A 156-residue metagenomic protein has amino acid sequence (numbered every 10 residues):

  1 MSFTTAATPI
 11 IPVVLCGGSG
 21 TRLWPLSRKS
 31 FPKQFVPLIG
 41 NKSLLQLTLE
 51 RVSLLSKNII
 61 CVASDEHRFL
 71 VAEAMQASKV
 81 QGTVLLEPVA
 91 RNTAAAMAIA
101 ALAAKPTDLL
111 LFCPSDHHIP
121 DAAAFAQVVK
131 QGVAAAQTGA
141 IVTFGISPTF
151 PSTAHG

Functional and structural regions predicted by a protein language model:
S2-V14, R22-P25, P32-P120, P148: Conserved N-terminal catalytic core of the sugar/cofactor nucleotidyltransferase
A7-T8, S30, A136, S152: A generic fold-level signal
G18: Conserved G/P- and acidic residue-centered "switch" motifs that form tight phosphate/ATP-binding loops in soluble
A122-G156: Conserved core of the sugar-phosphate nucleotidyltransferase
